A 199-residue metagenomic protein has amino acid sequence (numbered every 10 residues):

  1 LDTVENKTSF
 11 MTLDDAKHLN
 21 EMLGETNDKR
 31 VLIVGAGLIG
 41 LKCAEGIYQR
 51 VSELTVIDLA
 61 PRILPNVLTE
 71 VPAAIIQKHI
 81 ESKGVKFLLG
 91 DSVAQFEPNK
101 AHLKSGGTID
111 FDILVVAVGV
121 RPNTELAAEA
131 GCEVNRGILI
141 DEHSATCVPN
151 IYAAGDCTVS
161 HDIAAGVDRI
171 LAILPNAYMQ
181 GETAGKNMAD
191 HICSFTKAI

Functional and structural regions predicted by a protein language model:
L1-R50, K86: Glycine-rich dinucleotide-binding loop and its adjacent helix/turn
T3-E25, N99-H102, G107-T183: FAD-site-proximal beta/loop scaffold in flavoenzymes
L13, G37, T69-E70, A117: Short alpha-helix boundary/capping motifs
A16, G40, I63, T124 (+3 more regions): Flexible, glycine-rich phosphate/dinucleotide-binding loops and adjacent beta-alpha linkers at cofactor/substrate
R30, L38-A94, I173-A177, C193-I199: Rossmann-like dinucleotide-binding cores of NAD(P)H-dependent redox enzymes
R50-S52, A94-I109, R136-I138, H191-S194 (+1 more regions): Generic structural signal for short, solvent-exposed loop/turn connectors between secondary structure elements
A164-L171, K186-I199: Active-site-proximal substrate-binding core of FAD-dependent oxidoreductases
